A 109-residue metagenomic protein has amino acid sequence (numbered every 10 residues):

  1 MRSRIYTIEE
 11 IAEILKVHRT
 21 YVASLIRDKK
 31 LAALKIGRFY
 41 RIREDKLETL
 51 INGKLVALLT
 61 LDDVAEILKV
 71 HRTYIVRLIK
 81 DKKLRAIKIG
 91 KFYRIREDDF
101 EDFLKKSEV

Functional and structural regions predicted by a protein language model:
M1-R19, N52-Y74: Polyanion-binding surface elements
R2-S3, R27, E44, L55 (+1 more regions): General secondary-structure edge motif
I8, A32-G53, R85-E108: Short helix-start
I14, R19, K29, K46 (+3 more regions): Short linear motifs in intrinsically disordered/low-complexity regions
K16-F39, L68-F92: Major-groove DNA-recognition helix of helix-turn-helix-type DNA-binding domains
